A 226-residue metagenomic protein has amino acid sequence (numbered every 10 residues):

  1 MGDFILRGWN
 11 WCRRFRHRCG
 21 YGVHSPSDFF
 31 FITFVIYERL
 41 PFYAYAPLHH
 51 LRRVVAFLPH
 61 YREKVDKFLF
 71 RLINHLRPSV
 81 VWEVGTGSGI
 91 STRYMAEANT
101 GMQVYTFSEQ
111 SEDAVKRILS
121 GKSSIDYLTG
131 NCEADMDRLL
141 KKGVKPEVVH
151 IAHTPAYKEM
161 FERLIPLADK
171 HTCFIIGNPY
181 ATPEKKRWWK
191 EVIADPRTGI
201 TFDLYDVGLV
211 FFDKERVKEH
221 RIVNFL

Functional and structural regions predicted by a protein language model:
M1-H150, T154-K170, Y180-L226: A short alpha-helical cap/connector motif
